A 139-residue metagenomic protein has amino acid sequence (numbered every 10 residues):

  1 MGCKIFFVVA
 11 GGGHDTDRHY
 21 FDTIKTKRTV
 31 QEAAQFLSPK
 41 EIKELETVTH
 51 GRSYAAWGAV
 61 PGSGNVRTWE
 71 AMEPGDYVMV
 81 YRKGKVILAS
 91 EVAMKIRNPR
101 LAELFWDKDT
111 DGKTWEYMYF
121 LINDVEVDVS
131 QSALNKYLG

Functional and structural regions predicted by a protein language model:
M1-A71, E126: Compositionally biased, charged N-terminal/linker segments
P74-G75: Loop/turn positions that initiate beta-strands
K85-I87, E91-G139: Aromatic- and Lys/Arg-enriched surface recognition patch
